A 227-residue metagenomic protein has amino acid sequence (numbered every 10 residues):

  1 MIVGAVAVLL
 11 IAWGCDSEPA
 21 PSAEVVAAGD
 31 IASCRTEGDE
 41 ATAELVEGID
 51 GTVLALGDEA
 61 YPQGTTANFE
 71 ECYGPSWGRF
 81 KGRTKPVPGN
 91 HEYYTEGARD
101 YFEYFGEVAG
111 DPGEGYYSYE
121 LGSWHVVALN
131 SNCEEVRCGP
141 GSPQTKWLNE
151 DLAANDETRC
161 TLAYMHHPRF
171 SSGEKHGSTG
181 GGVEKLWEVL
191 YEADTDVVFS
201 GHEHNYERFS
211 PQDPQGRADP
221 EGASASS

Functional and structural regions predicted by a protein language model:
I2-A12: Bacterial N-terminal signal peptides
W13, R169-F170, N205: Intrinsic structural disorder/low-complexity segments
C15-C72, E150, S171-S172: N-terminal active-site segment of His-dependent metallophosphoesterases
V25-A27, V53-A55, P86-V87, A163 (+1 more regions): Residue-level marker for buried hydrophobic side chains located in beta-strands that build the well-ordered beta-sheet
E47, Y61-T161, E174-V197, H204-S227: Extended active-site neighborhood of metal-dependent phosphoesterases/phosphodiesterases
